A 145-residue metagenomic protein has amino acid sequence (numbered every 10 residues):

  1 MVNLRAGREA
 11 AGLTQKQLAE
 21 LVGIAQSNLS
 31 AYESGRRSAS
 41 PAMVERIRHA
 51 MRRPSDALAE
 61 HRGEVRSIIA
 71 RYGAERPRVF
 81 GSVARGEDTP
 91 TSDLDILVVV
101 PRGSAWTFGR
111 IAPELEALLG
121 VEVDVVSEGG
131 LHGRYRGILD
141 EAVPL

Functional and structural regions predicted by a protein language model:
M1-R76, R85-D88, V100-L145: Catalytic core of pol beta-like nucleotidyltransferases
G81-V83: Short helix-loop-helix/strand-helix junction enriched in hydrophobic and basic residues
T89-D93: A short, glycine/Asx- and small/polar-enriched loop/turn that sits immediately N-terminal to a beta-strand
I96-V98: Short beta-strand->loop micro-motif that forms the acidic, two-metal-ion catalytic signature in nucleotide-processing
